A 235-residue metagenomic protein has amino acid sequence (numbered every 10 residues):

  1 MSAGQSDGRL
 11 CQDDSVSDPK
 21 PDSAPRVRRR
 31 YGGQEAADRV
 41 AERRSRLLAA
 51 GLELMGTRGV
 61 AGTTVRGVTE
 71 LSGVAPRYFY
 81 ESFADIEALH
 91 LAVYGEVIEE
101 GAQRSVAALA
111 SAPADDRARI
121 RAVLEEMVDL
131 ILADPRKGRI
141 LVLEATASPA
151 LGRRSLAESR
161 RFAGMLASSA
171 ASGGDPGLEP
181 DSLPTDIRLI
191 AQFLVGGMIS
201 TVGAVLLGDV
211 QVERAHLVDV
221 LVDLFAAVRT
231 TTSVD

Functional and structural regions predicted by a protein language model:
S2-R28, D129, S168-S172, R188 (+1 more regions): C-terminal peripheral helix-coil segments that are non-catalytic and often amphipathic
R39-G51, V68, V93-G101, S105: Generic hydrophobic, amphipathic alpha-helix propensity
L54-A88, A92: Helix-turn-helix
T64, R139-V142, R214: Short, hydrophobic secondary-structure boundary micro-motifs
A92, V106-A133, V218: Hydrophobic alpha-helical connector segments
S105-A112, L141-A145, G173-G174, V205-D209: Secondary-structure edge/capping motif, primarily at the C-terminal ends of alpha-helices and the immediately following
L132-G152, A167-A170, G203: Amphipathic alpha-helical segments used for helix-helix packing
P149-G177, T185-I199, H216-D219, D223: Amphipathic alpha-helical packing segments from all-alpha helical-bundle domains
